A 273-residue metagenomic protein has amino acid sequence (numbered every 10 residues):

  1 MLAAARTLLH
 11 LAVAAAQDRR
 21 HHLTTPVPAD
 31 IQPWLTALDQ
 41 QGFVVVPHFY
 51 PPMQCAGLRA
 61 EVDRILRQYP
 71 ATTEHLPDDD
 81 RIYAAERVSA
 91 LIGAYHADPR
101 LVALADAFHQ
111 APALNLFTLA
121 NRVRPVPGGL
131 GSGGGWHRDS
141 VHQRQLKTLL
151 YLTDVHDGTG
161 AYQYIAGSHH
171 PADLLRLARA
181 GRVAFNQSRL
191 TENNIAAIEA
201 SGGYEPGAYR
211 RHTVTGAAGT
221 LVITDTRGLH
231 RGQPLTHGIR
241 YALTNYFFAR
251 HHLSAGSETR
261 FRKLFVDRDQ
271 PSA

Functional and structural regions predicted by a protein language model:
L2-Q40, P47-W136: Non-heme Fe(II)-dependent double-stranded beta-helix
L2-T24, L66, L174, A178-R179 (+2 more regions): Non-heme Fe(II)/2-oxoglutarate
A111-L114, R138, L152-A161, S168-H169: Active-site region of the double-stranded beta-helix
R124, I165-A172, F247-H252: Short edge-strand/loop segments of extracellular domains
G129-G134, K147, G158-Y164, D173-L177 (+1 more regions): A short secondary-structure junction signal
G133-S140, L229-G232: Histidine-centered catalytic micro-motifs
V141-D157, T215-G216, I223, Y246-A249: Short, conserved beta-strand element in jelly-roll/cupin
T159-G228: Double-stranded beta-helix
